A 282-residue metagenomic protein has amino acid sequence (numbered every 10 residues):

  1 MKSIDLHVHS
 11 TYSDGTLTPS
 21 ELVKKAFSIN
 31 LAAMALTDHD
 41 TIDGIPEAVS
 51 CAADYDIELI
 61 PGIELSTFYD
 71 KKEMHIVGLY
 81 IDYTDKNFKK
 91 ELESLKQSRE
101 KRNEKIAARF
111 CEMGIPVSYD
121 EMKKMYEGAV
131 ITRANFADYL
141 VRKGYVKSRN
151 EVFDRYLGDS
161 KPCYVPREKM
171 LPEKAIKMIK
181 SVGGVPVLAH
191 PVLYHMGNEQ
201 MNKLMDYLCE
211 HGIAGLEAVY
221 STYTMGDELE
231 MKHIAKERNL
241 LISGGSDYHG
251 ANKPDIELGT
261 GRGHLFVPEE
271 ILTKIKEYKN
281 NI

Functional and structural regions predicted by a protein language model:
M1-K72, Y156-G158, M170-G226, E230-K253: An N-terminally biased module of ancient metal coordination in phosphate/nucleic-acid-related enzymes
C51-D206, R262-I282: Extended substrate/RNA-proximal surfaces in nucleic-acid metabolism proteins
K253-L265: H/E-rich (His + Asp/Glu) clusters that bind or coordinate divalent metals
